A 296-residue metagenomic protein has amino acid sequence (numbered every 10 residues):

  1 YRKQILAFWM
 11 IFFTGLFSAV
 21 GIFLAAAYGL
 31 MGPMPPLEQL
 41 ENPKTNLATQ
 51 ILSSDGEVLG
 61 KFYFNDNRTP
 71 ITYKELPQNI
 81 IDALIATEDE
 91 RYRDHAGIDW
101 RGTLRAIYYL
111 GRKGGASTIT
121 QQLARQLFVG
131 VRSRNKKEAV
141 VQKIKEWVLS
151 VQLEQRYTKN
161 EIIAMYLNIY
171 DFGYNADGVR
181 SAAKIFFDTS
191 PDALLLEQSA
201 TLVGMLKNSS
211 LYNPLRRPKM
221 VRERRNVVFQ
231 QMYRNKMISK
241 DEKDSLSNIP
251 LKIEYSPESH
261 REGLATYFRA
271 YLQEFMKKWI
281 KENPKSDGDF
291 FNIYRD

Functional and structural regions predicted by a protein language model:
Y1-L52, R91: N-terminal type II signal-anchor transmembrane helix that functions as the membrane-insertion/stop-transfer segment
Q4, F23, G32, E161 (+5 more regions): Alpha-helical structural elements
W9, N46-A48, L52-S239, W279-E282 (+1 more regions): Peptidoglycan glycan-strand catalytic modules in the bacterial/periplasmic cell-wall system
G32-P35, N42, T69, S190 (+1 more regions): Intrinsic-disorder/low-complexity coil detector
E38, N42-N46, I51-S54, T189-L194 (+1 more regions): Periplasmic POTRA and POTRA-like interaction domains that precede and scaffold membrane channels/assemblies
S239-D296: Non-catalytic structural connector segments
